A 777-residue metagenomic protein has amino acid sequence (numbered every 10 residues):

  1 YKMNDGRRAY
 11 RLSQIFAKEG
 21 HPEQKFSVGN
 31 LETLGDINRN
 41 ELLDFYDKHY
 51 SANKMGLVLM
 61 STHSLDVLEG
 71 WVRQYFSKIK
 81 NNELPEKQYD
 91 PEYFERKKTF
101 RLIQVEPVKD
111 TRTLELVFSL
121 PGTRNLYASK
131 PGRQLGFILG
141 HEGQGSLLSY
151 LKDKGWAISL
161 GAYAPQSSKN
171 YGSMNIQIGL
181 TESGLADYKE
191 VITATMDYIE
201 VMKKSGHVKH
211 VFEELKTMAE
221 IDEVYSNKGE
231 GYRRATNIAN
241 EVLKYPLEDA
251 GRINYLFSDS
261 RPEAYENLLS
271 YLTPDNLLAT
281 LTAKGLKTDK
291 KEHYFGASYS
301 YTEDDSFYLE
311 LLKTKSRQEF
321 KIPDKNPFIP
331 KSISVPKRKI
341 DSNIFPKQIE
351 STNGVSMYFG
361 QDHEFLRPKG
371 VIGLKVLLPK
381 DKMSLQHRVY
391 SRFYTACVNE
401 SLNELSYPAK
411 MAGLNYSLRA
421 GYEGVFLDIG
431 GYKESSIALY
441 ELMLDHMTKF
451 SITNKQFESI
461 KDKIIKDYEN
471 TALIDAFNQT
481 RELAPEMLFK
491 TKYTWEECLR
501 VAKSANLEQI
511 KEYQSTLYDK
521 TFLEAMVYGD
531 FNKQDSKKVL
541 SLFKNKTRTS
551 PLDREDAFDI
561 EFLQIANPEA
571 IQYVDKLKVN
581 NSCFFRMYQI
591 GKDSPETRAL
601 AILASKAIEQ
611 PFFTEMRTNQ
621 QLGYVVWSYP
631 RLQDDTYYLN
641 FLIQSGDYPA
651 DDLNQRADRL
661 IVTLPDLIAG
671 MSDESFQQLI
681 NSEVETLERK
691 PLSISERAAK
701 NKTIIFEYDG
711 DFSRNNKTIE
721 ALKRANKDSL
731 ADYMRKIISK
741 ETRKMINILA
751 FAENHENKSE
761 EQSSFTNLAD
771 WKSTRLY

Functional and structural regions predicted by a protein language model:
G6, L42-Q74, L507-F543: Non-catalytic, conformational "gating/processing" segments within enzyme and secreted inhibitor domains
G6-E32, K54-M60, R112-G122, S149-Y265 (+6 more regions): M16 family metallopeptidases and their MPP-like homologs
R7-Q14, K18, P22-E41, Y46-A52 (+7 more regions): Hydrophobic, small-residue-rich alpha-helical packing segments that form membrane-like cores
I15, L84-S146, Y232-Y255, A283 (+3 more regions): His/Glu-based metal-binding/catalytic segments typifying zinc-dependent metallopeptidases
E69-P85, V539-R554: Glycine-centered hinge/linker elements that transmit conformational signals in sensory and ligand-binding systems
K98-R101, S260-N267, M357-F359, K511 (+1 more regions): Short alpha-helical segments and helix-capping/turn motifs at coil-helix boundaries
L268-Y271, N276-L278, K287: Extended, domain-scale alpha-helical bundle/helix-rich regions
I510, K723-Y777: In a subset of proteins, long, contiguous C-terminal domains/tails are tracked
